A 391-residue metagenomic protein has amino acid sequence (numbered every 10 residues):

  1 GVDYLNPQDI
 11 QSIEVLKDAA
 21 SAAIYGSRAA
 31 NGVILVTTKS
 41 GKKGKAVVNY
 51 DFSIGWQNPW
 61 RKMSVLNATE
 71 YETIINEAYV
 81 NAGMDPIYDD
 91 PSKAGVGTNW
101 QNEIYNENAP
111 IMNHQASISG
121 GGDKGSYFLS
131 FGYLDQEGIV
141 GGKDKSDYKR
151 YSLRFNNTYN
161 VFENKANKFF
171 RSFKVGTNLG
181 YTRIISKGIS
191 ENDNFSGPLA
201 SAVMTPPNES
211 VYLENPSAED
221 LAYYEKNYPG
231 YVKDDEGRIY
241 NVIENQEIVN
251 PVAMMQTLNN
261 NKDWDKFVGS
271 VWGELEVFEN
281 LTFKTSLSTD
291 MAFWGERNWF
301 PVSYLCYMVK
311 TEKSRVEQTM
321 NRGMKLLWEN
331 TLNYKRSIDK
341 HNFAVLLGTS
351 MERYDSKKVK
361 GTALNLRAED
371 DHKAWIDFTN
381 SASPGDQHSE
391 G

Functional and structural regions predicted by a protein language model:
G1-K17: Short acidic/polar hinge/loop motifs at secondary-structure boundaries that mediate gating or recognition
L5-Q8, Y25-A30, S146-D147: Short, glycine-/polar-rich solvent-exposed loops and beta-turns at beta-strand/coil boundaries
Q8-I10, A29-V33, K45-V47, N113 (+1 more regions): Extracytoplasmic
A23, A29-F52: N-terminal periplasmic accessory domains that precede and gate Gram-negative outer-membrane beta-barrel machines
V33-L35, N113-Q115, S152-R154, V268-S270 (+1 more regions): Membrane-embedded beta-strand positions in outer-membrane beta-barrel channels/transporters
T38-S40, A116, G120-K124, D135-E137 (+3 more regions): Outer-membrane beta-barrel proteins
K42-G97, G141-G142, S146-Y148, T158-K266 (+1 more regions): Surface-exposed loop/interface segments of Gram-negative outer-membrane beta-barrel transport/assembly proteins
